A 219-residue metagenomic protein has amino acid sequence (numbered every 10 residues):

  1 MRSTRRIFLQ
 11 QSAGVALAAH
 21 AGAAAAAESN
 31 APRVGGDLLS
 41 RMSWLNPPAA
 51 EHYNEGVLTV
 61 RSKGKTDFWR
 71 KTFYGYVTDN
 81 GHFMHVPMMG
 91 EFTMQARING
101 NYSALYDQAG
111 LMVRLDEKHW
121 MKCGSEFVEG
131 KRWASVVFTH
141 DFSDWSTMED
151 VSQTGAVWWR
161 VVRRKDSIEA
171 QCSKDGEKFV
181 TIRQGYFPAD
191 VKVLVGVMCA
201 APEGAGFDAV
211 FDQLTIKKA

Functional and structural regions predicted by a protein language model:
M1-A16: N-terminal secretory signal peptides and thylakoid transit peptides that target proteins across membranes
S12-A13, L17-A18, A104, A170: Enrichment for repetitive, rod-forming helical segments
S29-A219: Extracellular glycan-recognition regions
